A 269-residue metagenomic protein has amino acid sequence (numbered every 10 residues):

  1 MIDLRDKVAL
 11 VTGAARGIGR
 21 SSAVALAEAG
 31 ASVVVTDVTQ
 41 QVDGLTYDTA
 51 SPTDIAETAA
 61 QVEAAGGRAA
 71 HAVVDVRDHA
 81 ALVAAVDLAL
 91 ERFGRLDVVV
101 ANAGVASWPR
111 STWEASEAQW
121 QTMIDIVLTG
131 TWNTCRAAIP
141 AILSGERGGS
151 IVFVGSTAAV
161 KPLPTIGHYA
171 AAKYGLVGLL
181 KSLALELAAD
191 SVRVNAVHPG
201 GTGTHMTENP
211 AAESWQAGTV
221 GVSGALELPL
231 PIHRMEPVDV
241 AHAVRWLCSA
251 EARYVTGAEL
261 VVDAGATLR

Functional and structural regions predicted by a protein language model:
D3-V35: Canonical Rossmann dinucleotide-binding motif of NAD(H)/NADP(H)-dependent dehydrogenases/reductases, specifically
R110-T112, S116-I124: Substrate-binding pocket helix/loop in short-chain dehydrogenase/reductase
C135, A172, L180: Active-site helix of classical SDR
S156: Residue(s) in the substrate-gating loop at a strand-loop-helix junction that position the organic substrate next
K161, L226, P231-H233, V244-R245 (+1 more regions): Short C-terminal tail/terminal secondary-structure segment of NAD(P)H-dependent dehydrogenase/reductase domains
A188, R193, V255-G257: Short, small/polar-rich loop/turn modules that mediate ligand/substrate recognition or access, typified
W215-D239: Catalytic Tyr-x(3-8)-Lys segment
